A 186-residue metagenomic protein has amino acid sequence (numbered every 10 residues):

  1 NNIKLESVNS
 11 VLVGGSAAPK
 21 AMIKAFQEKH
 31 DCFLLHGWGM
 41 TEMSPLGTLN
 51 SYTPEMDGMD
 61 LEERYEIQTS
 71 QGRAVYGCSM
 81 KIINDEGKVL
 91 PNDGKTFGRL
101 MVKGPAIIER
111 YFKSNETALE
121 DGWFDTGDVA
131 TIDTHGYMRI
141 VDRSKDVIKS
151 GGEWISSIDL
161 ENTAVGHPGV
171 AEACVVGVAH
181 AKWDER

Functional and structural regions predicted by a protein language model:
N2-E66, S79, E86-P91: Gly/Ser/Thr-rich phosphate-binding loop
G15, G39, G72, D128 (+1 more regions): Active-site glycine-centered loops adjacent to acidic/histidine catalytic or metal-binding residues that shape
G15, P45, I108, S156-S157: Glycine-rich phosphate/pyrophosphate-binding beta-alpha loops
K24, T69, N162: Active-site phosphate/pyrophosphate- and oxyanion-stabilizing loops and adjacent acidic/basic residues in soluble
Y65-A74, E120-G122: Short Gly/Pro-enriched turn/cap motifs at secondary-structure boundaries
A74-M101, T134-H135: Conserved beta-loop-beta connector loops within the AMP-binding
G104, R110, V129-R186: AMP-binding/adenylate-forming catalytic core of the ANL superfamily
E109-N115: Cytochrome P450 core scaffold surrounding the K-helix E-X-X-R motif and the conserved "meander" helix-loop region
